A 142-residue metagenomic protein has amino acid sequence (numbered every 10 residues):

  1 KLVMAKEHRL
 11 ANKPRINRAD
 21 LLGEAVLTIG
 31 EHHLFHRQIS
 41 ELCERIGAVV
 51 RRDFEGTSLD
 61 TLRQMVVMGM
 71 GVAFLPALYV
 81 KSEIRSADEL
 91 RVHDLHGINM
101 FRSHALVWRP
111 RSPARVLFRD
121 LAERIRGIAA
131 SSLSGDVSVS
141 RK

Functional and structural regions predicted by a protein language model:
L2-V3, V26, F74, V92 (+2 more regions): Generic preference for hydrophobic
V3-E7, S103-A114: A bilobed periplasmic-binding-protein/Venus flytrap-type ligand-binding module shared by bacterial periplasmic
M4-V26: Flexible hinge/capping segments at coil-to-helix
A5, N12, I29-G30, R52 (+1 more regions): Thr-Gly-centered strand-to-loop micro-motif
A11, A25-I46, A114-E123, A129-V137: Secondary-structure junction motif
K13-P14, D20, D60-P110: Beta-alpha-beta core module
T28-I29, A48-S58: Short beta-strand-to-loop elements that line the ligand-binding cleft of bilobed periplasmic-binding protein-like
